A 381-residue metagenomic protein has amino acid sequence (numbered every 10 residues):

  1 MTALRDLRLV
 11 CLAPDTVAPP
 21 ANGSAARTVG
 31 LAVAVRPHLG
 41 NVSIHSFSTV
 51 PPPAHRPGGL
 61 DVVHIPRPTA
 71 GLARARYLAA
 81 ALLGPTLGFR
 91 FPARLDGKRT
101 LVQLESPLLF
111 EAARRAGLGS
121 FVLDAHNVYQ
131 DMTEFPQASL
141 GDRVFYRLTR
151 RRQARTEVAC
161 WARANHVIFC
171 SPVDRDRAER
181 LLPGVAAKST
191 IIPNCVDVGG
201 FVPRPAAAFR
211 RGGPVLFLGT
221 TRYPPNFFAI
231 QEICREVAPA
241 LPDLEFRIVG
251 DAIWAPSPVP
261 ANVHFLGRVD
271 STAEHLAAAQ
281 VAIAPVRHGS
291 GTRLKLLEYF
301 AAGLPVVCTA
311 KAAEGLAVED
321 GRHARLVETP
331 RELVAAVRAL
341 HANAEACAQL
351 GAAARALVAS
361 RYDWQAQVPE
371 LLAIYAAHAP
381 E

Functional and structural regions predicted by a protein language model:
R27-A34, V196-P203, A207-A277: Conserved catalytic-core segment of nucleotide-activated headgroup transferases in glycan assembly
V33, F89-P92, Y129-Q130, V144-V167: Membrane-proximal helix-turn-helix segments that form the acceptor-binding/catalytic region of lipid-linked
R67-A80, G119-R155, T220: Acceptor-binding helix/loop patch of EC 2.4 sugar-transfer enzymes, predominantly nucleotide-sugar-dependent
N165, A277-G291, A302-P305: Acidic donor-binding loop of glycosyltransferase active sites
V173, I192-C195: Carbohydrate-associated surface elements
K295-E298, P305-T309: Short hydrophobic beta-strand element within catalytic cores of glycosyltransferases and related nucleotide-activated
D320-R331, A339-E345: Conserved acidic donor-binding segment of nucleotide-sugar-dependent glycosyltransferases
A346-R361, Q367-A373: A short, well-ordered alpha-helix in the C-terminal region of glycosyltransferases
